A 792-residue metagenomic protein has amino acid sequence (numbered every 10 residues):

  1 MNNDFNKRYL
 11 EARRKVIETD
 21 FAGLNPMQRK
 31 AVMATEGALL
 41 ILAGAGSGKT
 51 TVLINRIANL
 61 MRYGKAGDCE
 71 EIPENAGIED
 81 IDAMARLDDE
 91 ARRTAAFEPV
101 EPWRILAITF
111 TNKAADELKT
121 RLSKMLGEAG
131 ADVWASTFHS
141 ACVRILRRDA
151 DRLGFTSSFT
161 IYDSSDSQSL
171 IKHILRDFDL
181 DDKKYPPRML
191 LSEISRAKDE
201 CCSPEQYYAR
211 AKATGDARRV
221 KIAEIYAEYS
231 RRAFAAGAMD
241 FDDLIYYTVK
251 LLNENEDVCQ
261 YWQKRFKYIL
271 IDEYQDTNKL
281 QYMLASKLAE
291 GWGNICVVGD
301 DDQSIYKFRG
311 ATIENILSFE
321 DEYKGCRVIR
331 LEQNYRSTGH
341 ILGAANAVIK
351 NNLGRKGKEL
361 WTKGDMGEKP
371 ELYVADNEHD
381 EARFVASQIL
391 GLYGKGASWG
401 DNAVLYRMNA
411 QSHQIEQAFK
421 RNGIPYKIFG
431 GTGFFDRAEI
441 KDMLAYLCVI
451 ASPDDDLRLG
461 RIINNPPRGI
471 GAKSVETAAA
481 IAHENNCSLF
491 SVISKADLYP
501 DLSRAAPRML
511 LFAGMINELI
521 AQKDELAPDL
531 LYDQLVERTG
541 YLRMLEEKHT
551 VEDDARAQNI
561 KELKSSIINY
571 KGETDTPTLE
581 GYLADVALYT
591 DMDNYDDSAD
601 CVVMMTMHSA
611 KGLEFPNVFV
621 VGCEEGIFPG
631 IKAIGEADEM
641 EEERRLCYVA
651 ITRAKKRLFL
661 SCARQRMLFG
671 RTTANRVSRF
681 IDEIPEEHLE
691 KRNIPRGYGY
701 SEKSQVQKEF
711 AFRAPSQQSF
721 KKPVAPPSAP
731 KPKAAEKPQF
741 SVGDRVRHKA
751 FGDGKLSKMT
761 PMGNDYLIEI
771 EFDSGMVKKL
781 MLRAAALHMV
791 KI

Functional and structural regions predicted by a protein language model:
M1-S157, I161, Q260, E314 (+1 more regions): P-loop NTPase Walker
N2-G23, A58-C69, E74, I78 (+4 more regions): Conserved RecA-like helicase ATPase core segment that couples NTP binding/hydrolysis to strand translocation
G23, N55, E70, D80-D88 (+5 more regions): Conserved helicase/translocase P-loop NTPase motor core
A31-A34, G130-V133, D151-D243, F266 (+4 more regions): ATP-hydrolysis module of ASCE/P-loop NTPase motor domains, specifically the Walker B Asp-Glu catalytic pair
T50-L53, I81-L87, A91-F97, K324-R327 (+5 more regions): Helicase P-loop NTPase motor core
A211, G215, S398, S412-I424 (+3 more regions): Conserved helicase C-terminal RecA-like lobe
L270-T277, V298-G299, V620: Hydrophobic residues in beta-strands of the RecA-like P-loop NTPase core, especially within AAA+ ATPase
G622-M776, A784-I792: C-terminal accessory regions
